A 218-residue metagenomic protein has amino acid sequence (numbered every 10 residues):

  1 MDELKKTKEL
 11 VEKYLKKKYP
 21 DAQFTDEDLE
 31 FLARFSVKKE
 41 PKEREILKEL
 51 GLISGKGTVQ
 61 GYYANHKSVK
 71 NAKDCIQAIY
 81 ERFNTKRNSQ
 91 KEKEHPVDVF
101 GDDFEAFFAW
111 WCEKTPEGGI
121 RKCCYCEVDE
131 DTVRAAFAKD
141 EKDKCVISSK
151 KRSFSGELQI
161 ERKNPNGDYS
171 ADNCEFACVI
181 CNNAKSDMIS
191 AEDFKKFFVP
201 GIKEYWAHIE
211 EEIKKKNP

Functional and structural regions predicted by a protein language model:
M1-E9, K13, N217: Glycine- and charge-rich intrinsically disordered segments
K6, L15-K17, R34-K42, K48-D98: Secondary-structure boundary/linker elements at domain or insertion junctions
Y19-F24: Charged, low-complexity interaction regions
K70-V128, V133, N166: Short, charged surface segments at domain edges that flank catalytic/cofactor-binding sites
E105-F108, C124-F176, K185: Histidine-centered nuclease catalytic patch
D168-P218: A detector for short metal-coordination/catalytic motifs
